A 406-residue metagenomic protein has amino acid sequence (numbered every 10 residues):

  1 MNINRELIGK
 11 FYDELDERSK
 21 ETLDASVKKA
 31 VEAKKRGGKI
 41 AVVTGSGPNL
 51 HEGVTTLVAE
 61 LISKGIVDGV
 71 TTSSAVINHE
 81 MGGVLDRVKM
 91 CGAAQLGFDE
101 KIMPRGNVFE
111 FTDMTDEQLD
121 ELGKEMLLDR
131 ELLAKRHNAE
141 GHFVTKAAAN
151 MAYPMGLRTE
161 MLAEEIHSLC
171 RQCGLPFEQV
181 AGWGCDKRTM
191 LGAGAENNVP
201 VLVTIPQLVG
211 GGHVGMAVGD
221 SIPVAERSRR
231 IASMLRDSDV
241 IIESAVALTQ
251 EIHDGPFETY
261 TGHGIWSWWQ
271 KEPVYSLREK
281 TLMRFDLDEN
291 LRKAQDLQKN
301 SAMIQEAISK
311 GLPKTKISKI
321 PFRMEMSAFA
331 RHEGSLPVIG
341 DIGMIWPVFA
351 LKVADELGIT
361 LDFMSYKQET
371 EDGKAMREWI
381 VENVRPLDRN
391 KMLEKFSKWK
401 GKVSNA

Functional and structural regions predicted by a protein language model:
M1-D24: N-terminal glycine-rich anion-binding loop in soluble enzyme alpha/beta folds
R5-I8, D24-H142, G340, N383 (+2 more regions): Metabolite-binding pocket within alpha/beta catalytic cores that recognizes anionic/polar moieties
R18-E21, S228-V240, V246-Q250, D254-A406: C-terminal functional extensions of proteins
A25-A41, A163-S168, G194-E196, S233-S238: Glycine-rich phosphate/diphosphate-binding loops that line cofactor/substrate pockets in enzymes
G45-T55, A75-H79, V180-G184, Q207-G211 (+1 more regions): Gly/Ser/Thr-rich loops at beta-strand to alpha-helix junctions that form or flank small-molecule/cofactor-binding
L57-S63, V218-S221, P256-I265: Short, solvent-exposed amphipathic alpha-helical segments in soluble enzyme and RNA/protein-processing domains
A94-Q207: Ligand-binding beta-strand-loop-alpha-helix segment within the catalytic cores of soluble metabolic enzymes
P200-D239, E243: Active-site rim loops that border cofactor/substrate pockets in soluble metabolic enzymes
